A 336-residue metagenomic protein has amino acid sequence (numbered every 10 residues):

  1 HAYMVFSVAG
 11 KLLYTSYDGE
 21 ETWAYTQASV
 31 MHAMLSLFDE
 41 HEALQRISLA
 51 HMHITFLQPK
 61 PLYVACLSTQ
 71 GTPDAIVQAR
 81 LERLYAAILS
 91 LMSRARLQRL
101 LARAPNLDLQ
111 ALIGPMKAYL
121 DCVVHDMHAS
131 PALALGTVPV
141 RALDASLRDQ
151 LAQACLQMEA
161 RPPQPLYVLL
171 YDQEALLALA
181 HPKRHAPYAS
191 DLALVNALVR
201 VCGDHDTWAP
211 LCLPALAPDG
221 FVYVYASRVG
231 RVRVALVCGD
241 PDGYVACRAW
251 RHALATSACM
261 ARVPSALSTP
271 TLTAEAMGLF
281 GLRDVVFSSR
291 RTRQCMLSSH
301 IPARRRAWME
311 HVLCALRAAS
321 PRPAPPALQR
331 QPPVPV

Functional and structural regions predicted by a protein language model:
H1-V336: Intrinsically disordered, Ser/Thr-rich regulatory regions of eukaryotic membrane-trafficking proteins
